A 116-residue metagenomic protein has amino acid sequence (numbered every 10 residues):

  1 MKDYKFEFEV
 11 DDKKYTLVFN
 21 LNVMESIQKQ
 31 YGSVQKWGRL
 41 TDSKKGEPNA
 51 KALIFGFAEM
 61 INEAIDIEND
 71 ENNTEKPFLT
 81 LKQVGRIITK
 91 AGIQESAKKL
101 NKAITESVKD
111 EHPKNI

Functional and structural regions predicted by a protein language model:
M1-V10, K14, K29-K45, N69-I116: Charged interaction scaffolds used for protein-protein
L17: Active-site-adjacent beta-strand anchor residues
N20: Residue-level signal for threonine
E25-I27: Short Gly/aromatic-enriched secondary-structure transition segments
S43-L53: Structural motif
A52-E63: Short, hydrophobic/amphipathic alpha-helical patches that form generic packing surfaces within helical domains
